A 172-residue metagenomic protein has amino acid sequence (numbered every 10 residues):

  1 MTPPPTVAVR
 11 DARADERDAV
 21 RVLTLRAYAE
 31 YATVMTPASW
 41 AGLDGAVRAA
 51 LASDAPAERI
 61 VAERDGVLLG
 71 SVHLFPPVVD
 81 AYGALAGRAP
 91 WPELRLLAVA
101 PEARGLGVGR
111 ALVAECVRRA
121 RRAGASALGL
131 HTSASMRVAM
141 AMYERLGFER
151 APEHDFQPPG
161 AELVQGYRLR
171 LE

Functional and structural regions predicted by a protein language model:
M1-P5: Actinobacteria-biased recognition of intrinsically disordered, low-complexity terminal regions
D11-R17, V22-P101, V113-E115, R119 (+1 more regions): Acetyl-CoA-dependent GNAT
R13, R26, G87-P92, S126-G129 (+1 more regions): C-terminal "cap" of GNAT-fold acetyltransferases
Y28, Y82, L106, R119 (+2 more regions): Bulky hydrophobic/aromatic packing residues
G66, G70, G107-G109, G147: Conserved phosphate-binding and hydrolysis motifs of nucleotide-dependent enzymes
L96, A100-A114, R121-A123, A134-A141 (+1 more regions): Conserved glycine-rich acetyl-CoA-binding loop
